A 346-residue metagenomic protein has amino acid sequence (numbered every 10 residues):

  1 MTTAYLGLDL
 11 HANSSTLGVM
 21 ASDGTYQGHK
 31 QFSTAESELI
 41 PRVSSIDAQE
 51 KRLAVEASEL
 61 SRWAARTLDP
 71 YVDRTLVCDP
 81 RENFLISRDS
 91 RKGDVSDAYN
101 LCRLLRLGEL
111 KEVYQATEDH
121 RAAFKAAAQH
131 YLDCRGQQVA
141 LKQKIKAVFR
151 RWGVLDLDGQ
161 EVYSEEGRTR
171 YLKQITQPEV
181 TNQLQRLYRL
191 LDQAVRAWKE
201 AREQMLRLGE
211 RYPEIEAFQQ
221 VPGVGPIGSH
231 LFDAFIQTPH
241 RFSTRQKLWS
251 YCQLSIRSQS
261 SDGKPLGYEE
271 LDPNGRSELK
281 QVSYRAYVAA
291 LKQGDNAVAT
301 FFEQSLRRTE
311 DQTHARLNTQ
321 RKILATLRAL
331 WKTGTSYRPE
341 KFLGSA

Functional and structural regions predicted by a protein language model:
T2-A21, L101: Gly/Thr-rich phosphate-binding beta-strand-loop-beta motif of the actin/hexokinase/Hsp70
A12-S37: Short glycine-rich, Thr/Ser-proximal phosphate-binding strand/loop in the N-terminal lobe of ATP-dependent enzymes
E36-R52: Short, basic/hydrophobic alpha-helical segments
A54-A64: Acidic, metal-coordinating catalytic cores used for nucleic-acid/nucleotide bond scission and strand-transfer chemistry
L76-A116, A126, K264-N274: Short alpha-helix plus adjacent loop in nuclease-associated cores
Q129-A217: Glycine-rich, often acidic, oxyanion-interacting loops/wings at catalytic, nucleic-acid, or phospho-protein interfaces
A217-Q220, P226-Q312: Phosphate-backbone recognition surface of nucleic-acid-processing proteins
F301-A346: Low-complexity, acidic/Ser/Thr- and charged residue-rich accessory regions of DNA metabolism proteins
